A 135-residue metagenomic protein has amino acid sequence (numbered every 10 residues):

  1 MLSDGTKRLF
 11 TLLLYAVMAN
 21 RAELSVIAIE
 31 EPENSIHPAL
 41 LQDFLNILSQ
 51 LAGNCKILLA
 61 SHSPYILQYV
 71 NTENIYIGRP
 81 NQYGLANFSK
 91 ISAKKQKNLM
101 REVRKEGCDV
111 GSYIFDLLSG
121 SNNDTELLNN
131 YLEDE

Functional and structural regions predicted by a protein language model:
M1-V17, P32-A39: Conserved ABC ATPase signature
A16-L24: A short, proline-enriched helix->beta-strand linker immediately N-terminal to the Walker B motif in ABC-type P-loop
N20, I36, A52-C55: Short coil/turn residues that cap or connect secondary-structure elements
I27-A28: Walker B beta-strand of ABC/ABC-like P-loop ATPase nucleotide-binding domains, specifically the conserved hydrophobic
Q42-E135: C-terminal lobe/lid and adjacent interdomain/linker elements of RecA-like ASCE P-loop ATPase modules
